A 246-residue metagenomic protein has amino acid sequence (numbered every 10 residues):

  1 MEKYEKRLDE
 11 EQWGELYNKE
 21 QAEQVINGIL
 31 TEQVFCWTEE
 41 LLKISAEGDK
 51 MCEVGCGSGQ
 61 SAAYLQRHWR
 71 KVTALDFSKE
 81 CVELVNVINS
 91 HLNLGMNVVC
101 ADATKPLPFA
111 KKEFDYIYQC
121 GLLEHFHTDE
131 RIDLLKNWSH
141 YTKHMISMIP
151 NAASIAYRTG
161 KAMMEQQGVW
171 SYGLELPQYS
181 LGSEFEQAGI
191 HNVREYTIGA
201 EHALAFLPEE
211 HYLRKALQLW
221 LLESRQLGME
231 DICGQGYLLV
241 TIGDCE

Functional and structural regions predicted by a protein language model:
M1-K111, Y116-C120, L135, Y237: Conserved N-terminal segment of class I S-adenosyl-L-methionine
R7-W13, K105, C120, F126-V240: S-adenosyl-L-methionine-dependent methyltransferase catalytic module, highlighting the catalytic core
T241-E246: Short beta-strand-to-coil "C-cap" segments at the C-terminal boundary of structured domains/repeats, marking
